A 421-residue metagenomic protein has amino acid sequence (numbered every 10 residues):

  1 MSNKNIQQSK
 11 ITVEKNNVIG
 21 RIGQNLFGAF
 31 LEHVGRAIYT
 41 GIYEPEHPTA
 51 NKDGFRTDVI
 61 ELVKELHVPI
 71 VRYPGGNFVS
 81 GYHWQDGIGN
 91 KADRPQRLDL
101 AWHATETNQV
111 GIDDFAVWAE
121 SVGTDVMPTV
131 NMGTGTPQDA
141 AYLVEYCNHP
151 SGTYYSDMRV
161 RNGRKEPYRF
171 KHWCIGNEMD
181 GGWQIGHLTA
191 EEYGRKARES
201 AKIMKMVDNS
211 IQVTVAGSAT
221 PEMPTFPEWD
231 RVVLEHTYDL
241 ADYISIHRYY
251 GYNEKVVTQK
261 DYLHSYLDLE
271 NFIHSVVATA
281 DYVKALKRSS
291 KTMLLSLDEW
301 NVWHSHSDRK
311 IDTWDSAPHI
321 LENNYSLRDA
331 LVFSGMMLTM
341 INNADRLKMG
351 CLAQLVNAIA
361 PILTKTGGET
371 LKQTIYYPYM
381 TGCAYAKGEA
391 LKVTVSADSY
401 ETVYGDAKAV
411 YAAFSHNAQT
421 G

Functional and structural regions predicted by a protein language model:
M1-W229, L234-Y243, L269-E270, H274-S307 (+1 more regions): Non-catalytic accessory regions flanking glycosidase/transglycosidase catalytic cores in CAZymes
R248-H264: Active-site His/acidic residue clusters
V256, T313-S316: Solvent-exposed, glycine/polar-rich loop segments of beta-barrel outer-membrane systems
K310: Active-site and substrate-binding clefts of carbohydrate-active enzymes
